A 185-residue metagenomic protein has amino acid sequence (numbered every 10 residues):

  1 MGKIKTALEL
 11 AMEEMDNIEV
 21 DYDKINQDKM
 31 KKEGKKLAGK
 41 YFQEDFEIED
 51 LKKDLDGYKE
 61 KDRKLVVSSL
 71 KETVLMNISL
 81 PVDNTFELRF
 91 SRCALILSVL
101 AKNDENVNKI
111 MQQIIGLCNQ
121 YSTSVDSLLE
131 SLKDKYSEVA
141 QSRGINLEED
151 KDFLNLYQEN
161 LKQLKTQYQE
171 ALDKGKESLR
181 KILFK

Functional and structural regions predicted by a protein language model:
M1-E60: Leu/Val/Ala/Ile-rich N-terminal alpha-helices, chiefly Sec-type signal peptides and the beginnings
D21-K24, Q43-E47, T123, S127-E130 (+3 more regions): Intrinsically disordered or highly flexible coil/loop and linker segments, enriched in small and charged/polar residues
K35-Q120, V125: Long amphipathic alpha-helical segments with strong coiled-coil/leucine-zipper propensity
I115-L154: Amphipathic protein-protein interaction modules
N146-K185: Alpha-helical oligomerization segments
